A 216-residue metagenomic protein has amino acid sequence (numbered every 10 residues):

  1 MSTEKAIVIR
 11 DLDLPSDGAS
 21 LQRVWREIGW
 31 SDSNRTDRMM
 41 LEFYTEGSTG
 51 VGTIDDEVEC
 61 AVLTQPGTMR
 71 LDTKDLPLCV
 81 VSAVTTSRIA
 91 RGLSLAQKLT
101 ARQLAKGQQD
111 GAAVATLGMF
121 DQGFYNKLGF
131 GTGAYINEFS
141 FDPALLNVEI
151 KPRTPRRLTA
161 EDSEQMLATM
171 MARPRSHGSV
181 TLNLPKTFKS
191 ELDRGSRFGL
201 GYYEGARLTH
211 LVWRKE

Functional and structural regions predicted by a protein language model:
A6-L21, R153-L167: A short beta-loop-alpha structural element at the N-terminal edge of CoA-dependent acyl/N-acetyltransferase catalytic
W25-L71, S176-G199: Active-site rim helix/loop that mediates acceptor-substrate recognition in acyltransferases
G50, V62, R102-Q103, Q108 (+3 more regions): N-terminal membrane-targeting/anchoring modules of bacterial envelope and secretion proteins
V51, E57-G67, L78-V80, T85 (+2 more regions): Conserved beta-strand in the GNAT
T68-D75, F141, E216: A short, polar/charged loop-to-alpha-helix boundary motif
A83-T86, R91-Q109: Conserved acetyl-CoA-binding loop-helix of GNAT-fold acetyltransferases
Q109-A113, M119-N137: Conserved active-site alpha-helix within GNAT-family acetyltransferase domains
Y135-E216: Amide-forming acyltransferase catalytic core, primarily the GNAT-like/NAT-type and related acyltransferase folds
